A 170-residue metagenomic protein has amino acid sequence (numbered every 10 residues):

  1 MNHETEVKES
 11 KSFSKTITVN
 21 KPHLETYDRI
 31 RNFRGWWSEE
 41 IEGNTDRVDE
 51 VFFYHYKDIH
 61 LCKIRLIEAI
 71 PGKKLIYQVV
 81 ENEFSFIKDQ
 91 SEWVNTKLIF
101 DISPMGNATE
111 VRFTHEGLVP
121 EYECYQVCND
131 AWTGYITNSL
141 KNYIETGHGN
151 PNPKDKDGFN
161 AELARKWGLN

Functional and structural regions predicted by a protein language model:
M1-T45: Hydrophobic ligand-binding cavity/cleft-lining segments
N2-E4, F52-F53, S85-S91: Short, P/G- and charge-enriched loop/turn segments at secondary-structure junctions
S10, K57-I59: Glycine-centered tight beta-turn/hairpin loop motif at sheet-sheet or coil-to-beta transitions
T16-N20, F53, R65, D101: Generic structural detector for well-ordered beta-strands
T26-I30, F52, L66, Y77 (+3 more regions): Hydrophobic pocket/interface hotspot
S38-G43, H60-N107, E116-L118: Hydrophobic-ligand binding "helix-grip"
D46-Y54: Short coil-to-beta transition motif at edge beta-strands of beta-rich domains
G117-N170: A conserved amphipathic terminal alpha-helix motif
